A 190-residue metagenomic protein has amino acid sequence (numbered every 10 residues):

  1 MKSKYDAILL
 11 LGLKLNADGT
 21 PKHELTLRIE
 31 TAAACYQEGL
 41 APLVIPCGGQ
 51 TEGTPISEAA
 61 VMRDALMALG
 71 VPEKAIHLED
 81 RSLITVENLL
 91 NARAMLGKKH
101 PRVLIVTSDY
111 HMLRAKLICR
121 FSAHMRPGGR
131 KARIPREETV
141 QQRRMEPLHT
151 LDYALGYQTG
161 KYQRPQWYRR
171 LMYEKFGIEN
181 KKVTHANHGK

Functional and structural regions predicted by a protein language model:
M1-M145: A structural signal for short, hydrophobic/glycine-enriched beta-strand patches
E38, P127-G128, L155, T159 (+2 more regions): Feature targets compositionally biased, intrinsically disordered low-complexity regions with long contiguous runs
E52-I56, P147-Y157, Y173-N180: A general structural signal for short secondary-structure boundary/capping elements
V61, N91-A94, H149, L155 (+2 more regions): Low-complexity, compositionally biased segments
T139-R170: A transmembrane-helix-recognition feature enriched in membrane-embedded lipid enzymes and envelope glyco-/phospholipid
Y162-K190: The feature marks non-catalytic terminal segments
